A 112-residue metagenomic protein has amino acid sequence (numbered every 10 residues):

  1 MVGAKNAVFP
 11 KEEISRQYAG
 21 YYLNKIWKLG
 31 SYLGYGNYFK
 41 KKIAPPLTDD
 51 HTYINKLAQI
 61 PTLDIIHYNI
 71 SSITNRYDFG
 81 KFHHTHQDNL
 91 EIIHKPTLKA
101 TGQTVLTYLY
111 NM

Functional and structural regions predicted by a protein language model:
V2-M112: Active-site-adjacent substrate-binding region of metalloamidase/peptidase-like peptide-processing proteins
